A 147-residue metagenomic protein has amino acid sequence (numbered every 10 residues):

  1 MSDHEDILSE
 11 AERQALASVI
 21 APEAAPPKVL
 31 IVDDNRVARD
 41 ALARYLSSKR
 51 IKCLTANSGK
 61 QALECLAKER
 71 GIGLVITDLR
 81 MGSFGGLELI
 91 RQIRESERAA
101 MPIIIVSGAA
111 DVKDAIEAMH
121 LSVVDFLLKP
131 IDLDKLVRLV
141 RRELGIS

Functional and structural regions predicted by a protein language model:
M1-K28, D134-S147: Non-catalytic signal-transmission and effector/linker regions of two-component phosphorelay proteins
R36-L54, E143: Two-component/phosphorelay signaling modules centered on CheY-like receiver
R39, M81-S83, S96, D111: The feature encodes the CheY-like receiver
N57-Q61, F84-E88: Acidic catalytic/metal-coordinating carboxylates
E64, L87-A99, E117: Short amphipathic alpha-helix used as the core "switch/output" element in two-component signaling
R70-I76: Active-site beta3 strand of CheY-like receiver
E88, A110-D125: Alpha4 helix (beta4-alpha4-beta5 surface) of REC/receiver domains from two-component response regulators
